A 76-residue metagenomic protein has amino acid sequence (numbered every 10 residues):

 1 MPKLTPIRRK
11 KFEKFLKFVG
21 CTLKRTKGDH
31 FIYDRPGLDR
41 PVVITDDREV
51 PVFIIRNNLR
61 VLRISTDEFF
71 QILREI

Functional and structural regions predicted by a protein language model:
M1-D29, D34-I76: Basic nucleic-acid-binding interfaces
